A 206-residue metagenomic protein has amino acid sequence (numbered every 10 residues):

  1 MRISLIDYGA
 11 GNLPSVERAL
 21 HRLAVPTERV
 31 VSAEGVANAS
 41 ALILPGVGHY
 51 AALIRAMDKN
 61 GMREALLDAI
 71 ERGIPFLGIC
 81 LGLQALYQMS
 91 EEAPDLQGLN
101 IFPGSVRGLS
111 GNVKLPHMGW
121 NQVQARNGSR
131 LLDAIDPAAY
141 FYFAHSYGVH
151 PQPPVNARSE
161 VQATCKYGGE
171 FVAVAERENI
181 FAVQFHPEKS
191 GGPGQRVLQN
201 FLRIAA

Functional and structural regions predicted by a protein language model:
M1-S4: Extreme N-terminal starter segment of soluble prokaryotic enzymes
P26, A41, P75-L77, Y140: Structural signature of beta-strand start/N-cap positions in the alpha/beta core of ABC transporter nucleotide-binding
E28-N38: Short acidic low-complexity segments
V36-G46: Short acidic/histidine-rich motifs immediately flanking catalytic phosphotransfer sites in two-component signaling
G48-W120, Q199: Cysteine-nucleophile active-site neighborhood
Q88-Y167: Pocket-forming structural segment of enzyme catalytic cores
G169-E176: Short, surface-exposed beta-strand/loop micro-motifs that present aromatic residues
V183-A206: Acyltransferase
